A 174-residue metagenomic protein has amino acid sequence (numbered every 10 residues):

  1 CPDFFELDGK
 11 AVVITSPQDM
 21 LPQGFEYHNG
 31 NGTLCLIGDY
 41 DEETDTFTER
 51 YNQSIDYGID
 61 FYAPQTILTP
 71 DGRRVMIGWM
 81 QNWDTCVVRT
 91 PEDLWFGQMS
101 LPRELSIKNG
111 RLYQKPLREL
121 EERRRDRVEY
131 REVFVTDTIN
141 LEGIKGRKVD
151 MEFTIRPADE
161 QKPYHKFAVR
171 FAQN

Functional and structural regions predicted by a protein language model:
C1-F5, K10-Q23, R74-M80, D84-T85: Hydrophobic core segments of beta-strands in well-ordered, beta-rich domains
E6, N31-N174: Beta-rich accessory regions
G24-H28: A conserved amphipathic helix/loop scaffold that creates a polar/acidic microenvironment used either to coordinate
